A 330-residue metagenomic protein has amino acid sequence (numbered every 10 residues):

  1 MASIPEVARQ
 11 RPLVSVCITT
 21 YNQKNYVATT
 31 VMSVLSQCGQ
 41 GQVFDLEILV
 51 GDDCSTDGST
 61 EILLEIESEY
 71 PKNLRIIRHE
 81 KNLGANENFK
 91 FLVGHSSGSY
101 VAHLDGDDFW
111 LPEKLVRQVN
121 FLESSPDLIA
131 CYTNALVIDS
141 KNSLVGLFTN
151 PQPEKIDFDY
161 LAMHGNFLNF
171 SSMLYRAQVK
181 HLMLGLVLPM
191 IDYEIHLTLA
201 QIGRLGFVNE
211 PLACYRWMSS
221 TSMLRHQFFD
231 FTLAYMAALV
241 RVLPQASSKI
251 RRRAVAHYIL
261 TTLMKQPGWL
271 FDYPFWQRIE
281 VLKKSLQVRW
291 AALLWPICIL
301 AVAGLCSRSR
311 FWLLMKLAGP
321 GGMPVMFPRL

Functional and structural regions predicted by a protein language model:
M1-A2, P244-Q245, P267-L330: Membrane-interface aromatic/basic loop that binds lipid-linked glycans or pyrophosphate carriers, typified by
P12-S15, E47, E194: Cell-envelope/extracellular polymer assembly enzymes that use nucleotide-activated donors
Q23-C38: Short, well-formed alpha-helical segments that are part of the catalytic scaffolds of diverse glycosyltransferases
D52-E61, K81, D105: A conserved acidic beta->alpha catalytic loop
H79-S96: Glycine-rich, basic loop-to-helix element that forms the pyrophosphate-binding segment of sugar-nucleotide handling
G94, L111, T133, P151-D230 (+1 more regions): Conserved nucleotide-sugar donor-binding catalytic segment
V101: Short aromatic/hydrophobic "clamp" motif used to bind/position activated sugar donors
E113-V145: Conserved donor NDP-sugar-binding/catalytic core segment of glycosyltransferases
